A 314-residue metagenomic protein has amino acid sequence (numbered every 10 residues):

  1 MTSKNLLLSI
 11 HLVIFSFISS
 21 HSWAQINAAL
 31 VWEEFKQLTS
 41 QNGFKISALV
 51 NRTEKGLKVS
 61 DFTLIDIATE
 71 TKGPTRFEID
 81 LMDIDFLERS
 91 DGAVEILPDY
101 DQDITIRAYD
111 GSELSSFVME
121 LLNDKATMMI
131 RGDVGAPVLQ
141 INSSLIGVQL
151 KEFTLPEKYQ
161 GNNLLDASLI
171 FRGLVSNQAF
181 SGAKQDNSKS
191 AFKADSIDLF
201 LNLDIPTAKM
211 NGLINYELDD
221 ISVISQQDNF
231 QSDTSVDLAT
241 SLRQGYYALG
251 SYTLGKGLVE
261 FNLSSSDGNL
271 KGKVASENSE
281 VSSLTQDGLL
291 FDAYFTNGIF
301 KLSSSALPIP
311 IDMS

Functional and structural regions predicted by a protein language model:
M1-I10: Bacterial N-terminal signal peptides that target proteins for export
L7, A24-A28: Intrinsic-disorder-associated interaction segments
L12-F15: Sec-dependent N-terminal signal peptides of Gram-positive bacterial secreted proteins and lipoproteins
S19-H21: N-terminal signal peptide c-region/cleavage motif recognized by signal peptidases
N27-S314: Glycine-rich, small/hydroxylated-residue low-complexity segments
